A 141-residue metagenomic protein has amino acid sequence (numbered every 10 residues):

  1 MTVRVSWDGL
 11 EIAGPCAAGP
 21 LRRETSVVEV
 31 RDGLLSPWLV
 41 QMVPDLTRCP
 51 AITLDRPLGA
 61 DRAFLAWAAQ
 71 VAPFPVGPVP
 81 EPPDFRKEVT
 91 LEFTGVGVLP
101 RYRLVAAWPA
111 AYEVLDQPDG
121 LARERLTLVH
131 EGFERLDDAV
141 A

Functional and structural regions predicted by a protein language model:
M1-A141: Glycine-rich, low-complexity intrinsically disordered segments
